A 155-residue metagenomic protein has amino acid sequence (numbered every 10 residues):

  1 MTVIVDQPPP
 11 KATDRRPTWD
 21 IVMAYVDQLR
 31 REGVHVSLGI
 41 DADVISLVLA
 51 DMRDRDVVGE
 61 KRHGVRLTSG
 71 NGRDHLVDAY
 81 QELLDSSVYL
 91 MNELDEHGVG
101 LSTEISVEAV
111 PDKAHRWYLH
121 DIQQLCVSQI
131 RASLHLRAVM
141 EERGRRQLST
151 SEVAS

Functional and structural regions predicted by a protein language model:
M1-S155: Intrinsically disordered, low-complexity regulatory regions that flank transcription factor DNA-binding cores
